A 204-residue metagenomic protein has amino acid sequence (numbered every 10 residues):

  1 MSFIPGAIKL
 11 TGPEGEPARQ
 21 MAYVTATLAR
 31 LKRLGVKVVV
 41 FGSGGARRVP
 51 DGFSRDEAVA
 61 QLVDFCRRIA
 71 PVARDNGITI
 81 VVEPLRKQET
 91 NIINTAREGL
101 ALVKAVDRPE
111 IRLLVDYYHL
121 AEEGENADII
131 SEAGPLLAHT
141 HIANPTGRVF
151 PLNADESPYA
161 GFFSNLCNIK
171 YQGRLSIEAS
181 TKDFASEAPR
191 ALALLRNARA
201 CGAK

Functional and structural regions predicted by a protein language model:
M1, V40-S43, A70-R74, E132-L136 (+1 more regions): Short hydrophobic/aromatic-rich motifs at helix boundaries and adjacent loops
M1-I8, R19: N-terminal substrate-binding region of glycoside hydrolase catalytic domains
F3, Y23, F41, F53 (+4 more regions): Phenylalanine-focused residue identity feature
I4-P5, G45-R47, P84-Q88, Y117-H119 (+2 more regions): Active-site-proximal loop/turn and secondary-structure-junction residues that shape catalytic pockets, frequently
I8-T11, F150-L152: Short clusters of hydrophobic/aromatic residues that line enzyme substrate/ligand-binding pockets
L10-R112, E122, A203: Active-site acidic/histidine proton-transfer and metal-coordination neighborhood in alpha/beta enzyme cores
A26-A29, G35-K37, I93-V115, H119-K204: Histidine-acidic metal/acid-base catalytic patches
